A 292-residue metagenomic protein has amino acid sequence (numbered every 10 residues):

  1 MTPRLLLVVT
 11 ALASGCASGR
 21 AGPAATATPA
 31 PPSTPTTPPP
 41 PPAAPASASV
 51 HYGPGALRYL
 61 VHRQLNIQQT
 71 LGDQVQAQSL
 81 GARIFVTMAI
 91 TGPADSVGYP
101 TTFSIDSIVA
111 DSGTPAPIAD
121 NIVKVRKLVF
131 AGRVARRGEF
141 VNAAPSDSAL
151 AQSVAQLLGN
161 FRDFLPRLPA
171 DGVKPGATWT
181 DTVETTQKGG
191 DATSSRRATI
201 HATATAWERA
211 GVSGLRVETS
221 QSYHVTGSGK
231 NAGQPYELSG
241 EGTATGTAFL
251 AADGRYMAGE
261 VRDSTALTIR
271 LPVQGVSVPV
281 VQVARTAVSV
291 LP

Functional and structural regions predicted by a protein language model:
M1-S14: Sec-dependent bacterial lipoprotein signal peptides
C16-R20: Bacterial signal peptide processing site
A25-P292: Signature of exported/secreted
